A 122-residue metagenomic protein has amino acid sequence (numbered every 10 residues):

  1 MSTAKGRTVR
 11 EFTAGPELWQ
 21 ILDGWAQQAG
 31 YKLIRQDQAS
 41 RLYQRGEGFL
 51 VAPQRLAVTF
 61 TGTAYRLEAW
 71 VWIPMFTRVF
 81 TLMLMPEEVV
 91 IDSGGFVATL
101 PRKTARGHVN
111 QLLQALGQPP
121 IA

Functional and structural regions predicted by a protein language model:
S2-A122: Ser/Thr-rich, low-complexity intrinsically disordered terminal regions
